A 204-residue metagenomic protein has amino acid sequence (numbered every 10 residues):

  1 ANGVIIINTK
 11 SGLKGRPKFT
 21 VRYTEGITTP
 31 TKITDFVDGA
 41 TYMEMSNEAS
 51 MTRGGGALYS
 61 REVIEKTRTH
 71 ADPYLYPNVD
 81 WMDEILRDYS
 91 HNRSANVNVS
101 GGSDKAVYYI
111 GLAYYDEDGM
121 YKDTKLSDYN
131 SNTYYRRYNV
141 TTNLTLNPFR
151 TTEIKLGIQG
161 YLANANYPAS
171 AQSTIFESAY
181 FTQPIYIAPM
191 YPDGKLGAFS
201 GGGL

Functional and structural regions predicted by a protein language model:
A1-L204: Membrane-proximal, glycine/serine-rich, low-complexity loop/turn segments characteristic of large bacterial
